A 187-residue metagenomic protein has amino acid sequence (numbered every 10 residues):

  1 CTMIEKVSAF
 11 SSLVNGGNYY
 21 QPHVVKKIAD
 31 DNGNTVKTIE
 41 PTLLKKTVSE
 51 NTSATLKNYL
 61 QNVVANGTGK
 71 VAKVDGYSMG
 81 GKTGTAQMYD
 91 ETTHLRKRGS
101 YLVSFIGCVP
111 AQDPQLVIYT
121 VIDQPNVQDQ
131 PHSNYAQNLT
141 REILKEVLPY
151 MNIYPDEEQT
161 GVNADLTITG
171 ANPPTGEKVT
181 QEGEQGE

Functional and structural regions predicted by a protein language model:
C1-L43, N51, L60-N152: Active-site beta-strand/loop architecture of penicillin-binding DD-peptidases
N34-E40, N134-E187: Short, gly/Ser/Thr-rich active-site loops of penicillin-recognizing serine hydrolases
